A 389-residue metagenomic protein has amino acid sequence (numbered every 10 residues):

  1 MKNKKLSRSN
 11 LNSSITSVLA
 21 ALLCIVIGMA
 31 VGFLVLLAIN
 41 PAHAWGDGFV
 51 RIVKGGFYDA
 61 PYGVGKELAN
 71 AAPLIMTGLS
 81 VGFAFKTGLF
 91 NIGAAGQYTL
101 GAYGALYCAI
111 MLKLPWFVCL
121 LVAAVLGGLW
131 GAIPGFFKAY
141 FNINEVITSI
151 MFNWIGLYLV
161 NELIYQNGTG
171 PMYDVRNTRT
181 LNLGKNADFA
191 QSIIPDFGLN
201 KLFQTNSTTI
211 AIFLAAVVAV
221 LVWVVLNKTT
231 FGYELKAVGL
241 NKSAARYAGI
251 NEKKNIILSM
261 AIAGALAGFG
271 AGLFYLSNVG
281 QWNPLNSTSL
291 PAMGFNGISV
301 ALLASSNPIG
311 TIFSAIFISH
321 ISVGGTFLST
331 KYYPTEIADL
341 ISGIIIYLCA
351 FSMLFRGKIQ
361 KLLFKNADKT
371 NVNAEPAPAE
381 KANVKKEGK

Functional and structural regions predicted by a protein language model:
M1-I25, A38, L240, Y247 (+2 more regions): Cytosolic-side transmembrane-helix boundaries in multi-pass membrane proteins
K2-M76: Membrane-interfacial amphipathic/re-entrant helices at transmembrane-helix boundaries
A20-L37, L74-V81, A102, L106-C108 (+7 more regions): Hydrophobic core segments of alpha-helical transmembrane domains in multi-pass membrane transport and ion-translocation
A21, K66, N70, A94-A102 (+6 more regions): Alpha-helical transmembrane segments of multi-pass membrane proteins, especially transporters and channels
L36-L37, G55-M111, A124, G128-A132 (+5 more regions): Single transmembrane alpha-helix segments in multi-pass membrane proteins
L129, S192, D196, F203-Q281 (+1 more regions): Helix-loop-helix "hairpin" substructures at the membrane interface of multi-pass membrane proteins
N153-K228: Transmembrane helix-bundle core of multi-pass membrane transporters and related energy-transducing complexes
A267-G268, L273, S277-G343: Transmembrane alpha-helical segments in multi-pass inner-membrane proteins
